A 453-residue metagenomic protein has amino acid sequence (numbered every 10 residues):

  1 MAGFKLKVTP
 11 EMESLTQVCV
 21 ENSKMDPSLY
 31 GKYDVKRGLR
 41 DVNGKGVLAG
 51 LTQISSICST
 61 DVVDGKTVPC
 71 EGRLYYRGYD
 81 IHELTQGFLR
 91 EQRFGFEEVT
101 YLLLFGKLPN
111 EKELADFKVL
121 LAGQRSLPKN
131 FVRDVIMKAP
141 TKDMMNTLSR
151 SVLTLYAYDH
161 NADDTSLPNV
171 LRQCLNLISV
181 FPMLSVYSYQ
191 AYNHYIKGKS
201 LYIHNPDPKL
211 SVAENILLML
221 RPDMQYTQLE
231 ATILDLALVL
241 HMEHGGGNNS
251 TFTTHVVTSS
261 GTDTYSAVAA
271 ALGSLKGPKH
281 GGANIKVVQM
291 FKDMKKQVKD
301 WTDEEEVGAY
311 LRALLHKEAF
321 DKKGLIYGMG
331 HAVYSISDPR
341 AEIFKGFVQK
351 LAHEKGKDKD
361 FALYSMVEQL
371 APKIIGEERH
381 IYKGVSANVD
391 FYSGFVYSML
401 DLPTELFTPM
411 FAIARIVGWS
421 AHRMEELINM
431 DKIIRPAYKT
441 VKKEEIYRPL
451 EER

Functional and structural regions predicted by a protein language model:
A2-R453: Non-transmembrane, aqueous-exposed alpha-helical and coiled segments at domain scale
